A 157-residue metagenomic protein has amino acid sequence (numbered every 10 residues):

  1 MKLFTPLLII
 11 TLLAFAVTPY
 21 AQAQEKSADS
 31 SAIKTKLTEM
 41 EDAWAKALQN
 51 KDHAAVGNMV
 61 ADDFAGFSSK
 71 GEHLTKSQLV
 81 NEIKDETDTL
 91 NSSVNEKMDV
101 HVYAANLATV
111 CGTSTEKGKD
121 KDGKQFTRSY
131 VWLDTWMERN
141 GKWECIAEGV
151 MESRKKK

Functional and structural regions predicted by a protein language model:
F4, Q22-M59, D63-K157: A beta-strand edge to alpha-helix "cap/lid" segment located at domain peripheries
L7-T18: Bacterial N-terminal signal peptides
